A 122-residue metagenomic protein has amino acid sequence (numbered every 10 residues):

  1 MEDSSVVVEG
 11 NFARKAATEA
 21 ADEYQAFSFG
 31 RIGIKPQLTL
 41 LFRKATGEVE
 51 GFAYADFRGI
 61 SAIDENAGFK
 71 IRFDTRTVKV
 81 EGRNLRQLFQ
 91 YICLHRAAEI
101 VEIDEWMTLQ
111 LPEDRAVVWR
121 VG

Functional and structural regions predicted by a protein language model:
M1-G33: Anionic N-terminal interaction surfaces
D3-N11, A26, V80-G122: Helix-rich interaction surfaces within compact, conserved domain-sized segments that mediate assembly or partner
I34-L38, I63-A67: A short, compositionally biased
L38-G51: Short aromatic-glycine motifs in intrinsically disordered, low-complexity regions
F42, G59-I60, I71, V80: Short hydrophobic/aromatic-rich beta-strand segments that constitute the beta-sheet cores of beta-sandwich/beta-barrel
F52-I63: Phosphoinositide-dependent membrane-docking surfaces
N66-L88: Short, surface-exposed polybasic-and-hydrophobic patches located at secondary-structure transitions
